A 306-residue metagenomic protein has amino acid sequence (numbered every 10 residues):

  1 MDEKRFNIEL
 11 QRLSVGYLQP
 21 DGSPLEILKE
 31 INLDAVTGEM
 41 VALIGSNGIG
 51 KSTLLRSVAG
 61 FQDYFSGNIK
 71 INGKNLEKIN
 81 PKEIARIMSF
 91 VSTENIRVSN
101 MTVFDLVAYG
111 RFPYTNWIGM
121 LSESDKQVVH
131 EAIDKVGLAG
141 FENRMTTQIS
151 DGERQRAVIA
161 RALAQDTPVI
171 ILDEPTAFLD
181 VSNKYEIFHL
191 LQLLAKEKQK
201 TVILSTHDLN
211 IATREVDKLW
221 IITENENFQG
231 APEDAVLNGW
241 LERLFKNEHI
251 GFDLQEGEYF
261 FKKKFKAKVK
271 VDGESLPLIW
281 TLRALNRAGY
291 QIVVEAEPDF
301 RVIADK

Functional and structural regions predicted by a protein language model:
D2-L10, S14-E30, K78-N80, V98: A short, flexible loop at the N-terminus of ABC-type nucleotide-binding domains that lies
I44-S46: The feature captures the beta-strand-to-loop junction immediately N-terminal to the Walker
A59: Helix-to-loop junction immediately C-terminal to a conserved catalytic motif
G67-N75, I84: Conserved ABC transporter NBD signature motif
A108, E123-F141: Conserved ABC ATPase "signature" region
M145-I149, E153: Conserved ABC ATPase signature
I170-E174: Catalytic Walker B motif of ABC-type/P-loop ATPase nucleotide-binding domains
